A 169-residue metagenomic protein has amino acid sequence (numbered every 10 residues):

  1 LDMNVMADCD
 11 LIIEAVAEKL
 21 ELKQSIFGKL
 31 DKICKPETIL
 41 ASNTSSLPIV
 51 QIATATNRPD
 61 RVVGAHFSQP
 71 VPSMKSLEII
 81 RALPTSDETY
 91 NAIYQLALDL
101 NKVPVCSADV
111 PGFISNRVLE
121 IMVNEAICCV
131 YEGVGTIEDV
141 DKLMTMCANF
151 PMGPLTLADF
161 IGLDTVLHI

Functional and structural regions predicted by a protein language model:
L1-I39, L47-Q51: Rossmann-like NAD(P)-binding element
D8, P36-E37, P59-V62, E138-D139: Short acidic capping loops at alpha-helix termini that bridge into adjacent secondary structure
C9, K23, P72-S76, M122-V123 (+1 more regions): N-terminal alpha-helical segment
I12-A15, A41, I93, A126 (+1 more regions): Buried hydrophobic positions in well-ordered alpha/beta secondary-structure cores of metabolic enzymes
L22, E88-D99, D139-K142, M146: A non-catalytic, amphipathic alpha-helix used as a structural packing/dimerization or gating element in enzyme scaffolds
I39-D109, N116-R117: Rossmann-fold dinucleotide-binding core
I80, P84, V105-I169: Substrate-binding/catalytic subdomain of NAD(P)-dependent oxidoreductase enzymes
